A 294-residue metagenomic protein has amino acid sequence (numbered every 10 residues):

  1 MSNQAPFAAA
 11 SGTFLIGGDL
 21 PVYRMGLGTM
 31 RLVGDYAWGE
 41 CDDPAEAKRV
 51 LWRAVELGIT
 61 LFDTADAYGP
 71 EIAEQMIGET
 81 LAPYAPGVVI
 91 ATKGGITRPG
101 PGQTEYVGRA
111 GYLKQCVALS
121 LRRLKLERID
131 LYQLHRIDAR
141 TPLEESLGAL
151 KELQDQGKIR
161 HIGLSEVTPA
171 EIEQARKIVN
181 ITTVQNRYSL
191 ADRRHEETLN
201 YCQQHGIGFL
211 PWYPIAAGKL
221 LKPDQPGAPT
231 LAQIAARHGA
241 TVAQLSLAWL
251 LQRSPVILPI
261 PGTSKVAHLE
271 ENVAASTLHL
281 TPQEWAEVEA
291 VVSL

Functional and structural regions predicted by a protein language model:
M1-V88: N-terminal binding-site loop/beta-alpha segment at the start of enzyme catalytic domains that lines or forms
N3-T13, I137-L294: Beta/alpha (TIM)-barrel catalytic core signal, keyed to glycine-rich beta->alpha loops juxtaposed to Asp/Glu that bind
G17, G78-V89, L121-K125, R176-I178 (+1 more regions): Acidic (Asp/Glu)-rich catalytic clusters
G18-W38, A91-T104, R128, Q133 (+1 more regions): N-terminal small/glycine-rich loop or linker at the start of catalytic domains across soluble metabolic enzymes
L27, T64, T92, L131-L134 (+3 more regions): Conserved beta-strand positions
G39-E46, I72, M76, T104-Q115 (+2 more regions): Alpha-helix N-cap and loop-to-helix initiation/capping positions
E40-A54, G108-L124, T168-Q174: Short, acidic/polar
L121-A139: Active-site groove signature of glycoside hydrolases
